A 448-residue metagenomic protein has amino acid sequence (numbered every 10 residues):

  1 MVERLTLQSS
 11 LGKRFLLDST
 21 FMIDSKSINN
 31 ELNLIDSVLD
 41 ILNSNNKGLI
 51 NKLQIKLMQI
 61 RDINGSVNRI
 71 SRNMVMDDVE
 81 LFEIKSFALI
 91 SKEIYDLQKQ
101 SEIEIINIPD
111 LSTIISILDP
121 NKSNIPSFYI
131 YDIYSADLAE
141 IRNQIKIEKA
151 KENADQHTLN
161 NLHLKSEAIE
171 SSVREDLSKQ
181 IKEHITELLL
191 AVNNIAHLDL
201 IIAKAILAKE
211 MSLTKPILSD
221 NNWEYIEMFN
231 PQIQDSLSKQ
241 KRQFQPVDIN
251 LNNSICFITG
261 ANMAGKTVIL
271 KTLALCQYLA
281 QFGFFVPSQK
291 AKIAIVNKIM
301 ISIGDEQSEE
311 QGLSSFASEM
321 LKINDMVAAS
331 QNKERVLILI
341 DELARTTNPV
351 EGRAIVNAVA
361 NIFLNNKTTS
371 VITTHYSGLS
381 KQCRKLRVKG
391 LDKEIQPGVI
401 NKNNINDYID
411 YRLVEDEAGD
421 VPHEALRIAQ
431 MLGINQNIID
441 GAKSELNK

Functional and structural regions predicted by a protein language model:
M1-D137: Conserved amphipathic alpha-helical "coupling/scaffold" segments that transmit conformational changes between domains
S27, I55, E83, Q180-E183 (+2 more regions): Alpha-helical initiation/capping and key positions within long helical/coiled-coil segments
L32, D36-L39, N43, N64-S71 (+11 more regions): A structural signal for well-ordered alpha-helices, especially hydrophobic packing surfaces of coiled-coils
S37, D62, S66, D176-L177 (+2 more regions): A general alpha-helix detector
S44-K47, L177-K182, C256-G260: Glycine- and acidic
D110-H197: Extended, charged alpha-helical coiled-coil/arm scaffolds that mediate oligomerization and mechanical coupling in large
K182-S236: Phosphate-binding P-loop/Walker A region and its immediate neighborhood
M211, S219-K448: ATPase nucleotide-binding head domains, primarily ABC-like/P-loop NTPase cores
